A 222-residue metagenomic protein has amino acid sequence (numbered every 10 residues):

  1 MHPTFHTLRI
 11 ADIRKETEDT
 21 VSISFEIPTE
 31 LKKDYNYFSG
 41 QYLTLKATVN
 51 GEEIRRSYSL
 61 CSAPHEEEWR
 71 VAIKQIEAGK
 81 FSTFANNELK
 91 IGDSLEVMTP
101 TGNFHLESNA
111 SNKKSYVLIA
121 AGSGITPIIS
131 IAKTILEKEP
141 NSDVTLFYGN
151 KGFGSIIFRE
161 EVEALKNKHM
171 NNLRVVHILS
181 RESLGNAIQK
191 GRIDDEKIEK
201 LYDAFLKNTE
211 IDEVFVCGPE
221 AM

Functional and structural regions predicted by a protein language model:
H2-S94, M98, N150-G152, E163 (+1 more regions): Ferredoxin-reductase
T83-M222: FNR/FR-type flavoprotein reductase catalytic core
